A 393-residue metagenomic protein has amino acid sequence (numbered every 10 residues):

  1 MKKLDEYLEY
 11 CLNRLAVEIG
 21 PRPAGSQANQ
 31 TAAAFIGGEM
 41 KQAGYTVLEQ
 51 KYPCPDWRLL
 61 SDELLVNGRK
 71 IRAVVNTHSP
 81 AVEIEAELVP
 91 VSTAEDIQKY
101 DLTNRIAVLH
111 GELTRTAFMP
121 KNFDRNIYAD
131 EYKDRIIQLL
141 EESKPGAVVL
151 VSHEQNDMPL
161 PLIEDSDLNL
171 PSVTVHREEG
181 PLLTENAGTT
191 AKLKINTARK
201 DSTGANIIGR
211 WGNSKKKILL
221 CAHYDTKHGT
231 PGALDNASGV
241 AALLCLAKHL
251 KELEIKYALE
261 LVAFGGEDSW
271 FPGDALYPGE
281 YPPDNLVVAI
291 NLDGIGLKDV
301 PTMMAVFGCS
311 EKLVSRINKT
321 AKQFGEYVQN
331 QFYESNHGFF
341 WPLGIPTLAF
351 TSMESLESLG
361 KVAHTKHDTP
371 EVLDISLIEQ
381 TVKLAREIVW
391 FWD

Functional and structural regions predicted by a protein language model:
M1-K2, E18-Q27, V75, P90 (+8 more regions): Second-shell loop/turn segments in exported
K2, E6, Y10-P120: Noncatalytic luminal/extracellular "stalk/propeptide" segments of secretory-pathway proteins
Y7-Y10, R14, T31, F35-Q42 (+12 more regions): Extracytoplasmic/secreted proteins, especially bacterial periplasmic and envelope-associated proteins
E49, I106-L109, A147-V151, T174 (+7 more regions): Structural recognition of the beta-strand scaffold that forms the well-ordered cores of secreted hydrolase catalytic
C54-P55, L113-R115, H153-D157, E179-G180 (+6 more regions): Solvent-exposed loop/turn segments at secondary-structure junctions within structured extracellular/periplasmic domains
V66-Y100, D157-A233, C245-E252, K256-A258 (+1 more regions): Soluble metallo-hydrolase cores and metallopeptidase-like ectodomains found primarily in the secretory/periplasmic
T203-N206, T226-L313, Q329, Y333 (+1 more regions): Acidic/histidine-rich catalytic neighborhood of metal-dependent amide-processing enzymes
D299-D393: Active-site-adjacent substrate-binding region of metalloamidase/peptidase-like peptide-processing proteins
